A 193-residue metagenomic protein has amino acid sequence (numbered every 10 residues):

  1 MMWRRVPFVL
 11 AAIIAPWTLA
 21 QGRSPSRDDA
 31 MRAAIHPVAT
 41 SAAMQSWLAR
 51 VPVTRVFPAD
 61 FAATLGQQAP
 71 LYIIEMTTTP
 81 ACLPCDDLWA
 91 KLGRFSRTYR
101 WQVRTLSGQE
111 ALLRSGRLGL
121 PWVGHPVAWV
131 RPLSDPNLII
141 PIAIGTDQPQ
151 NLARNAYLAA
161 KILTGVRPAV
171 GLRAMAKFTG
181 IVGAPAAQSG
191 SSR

Functional and structural regions predicted by a protein language model:
M1-P7: Bacterial N-terminal signal peptides that target proteins for export
P7-P16: Bacterial N-terminal signal peptides
Q21-A69, I162-A174: N-terminal leader/targeting and pre-domain segments
F61-F95: Local sequence-structure signature of Cys/Sec-based thiol-disulfide redox active-site neighborhoods
T77, R100-S115: Thiol-based oxidoreductase modules, predominantly thioredoxin-like and allied folds used for disulfide exchange
T79-P84, Q109-L112, D135-P136: Solvent-exposed loop/turn segments at secondary-structure junctions within structured extracellular/periplasmic domains
R117-H125, I139-T146: Thiol/disulfide oxidoreductase modules built on the thioredoxin-like
L133-R173, K177: Non-catalytic, surface beta->alpha helical segment in thiol-disulfide oxidoreductase systems
